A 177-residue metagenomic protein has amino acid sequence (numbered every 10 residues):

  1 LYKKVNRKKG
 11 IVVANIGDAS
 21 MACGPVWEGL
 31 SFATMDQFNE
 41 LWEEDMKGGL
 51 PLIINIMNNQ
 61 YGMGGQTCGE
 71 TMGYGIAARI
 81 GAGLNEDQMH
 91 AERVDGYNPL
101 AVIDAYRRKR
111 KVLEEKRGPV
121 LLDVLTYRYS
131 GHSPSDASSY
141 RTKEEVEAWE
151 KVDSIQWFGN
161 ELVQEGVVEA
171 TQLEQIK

Functional and structural regions predicted by a protein language model:
L1-K177: Glycine-rich ThDP/TPP pyrophosphate-binding loop and its adjacent helix/strand module within ThDP-dependent enzymes
